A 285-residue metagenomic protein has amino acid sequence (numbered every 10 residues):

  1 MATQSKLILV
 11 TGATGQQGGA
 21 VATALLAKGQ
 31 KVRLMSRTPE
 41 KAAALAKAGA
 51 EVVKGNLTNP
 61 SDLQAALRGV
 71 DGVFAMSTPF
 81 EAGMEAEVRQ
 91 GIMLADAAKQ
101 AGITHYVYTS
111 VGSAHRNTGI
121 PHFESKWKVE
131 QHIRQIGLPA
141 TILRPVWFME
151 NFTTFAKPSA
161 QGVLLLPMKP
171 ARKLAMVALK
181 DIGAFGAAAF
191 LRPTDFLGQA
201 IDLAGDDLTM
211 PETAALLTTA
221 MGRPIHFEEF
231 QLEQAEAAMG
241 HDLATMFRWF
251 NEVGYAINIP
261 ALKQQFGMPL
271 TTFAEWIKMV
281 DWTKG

Functional and structural regions predicted by a protein language model:
A2, L232-G285: A hydrophobic C-terminal alpha-helical subdomain
A2-L45, T58-S61, A65-G72, T78-V88 (+4 more regions): Oxidoreductase cofactor-interface core, primarily capturing Rossmann-like NAD(P)-dependent enzymes
G55: Cofactor-binding loops of NAD(P)H-dependent oxidoreductases, dominated by short-chain dehydrogenase/reductases
